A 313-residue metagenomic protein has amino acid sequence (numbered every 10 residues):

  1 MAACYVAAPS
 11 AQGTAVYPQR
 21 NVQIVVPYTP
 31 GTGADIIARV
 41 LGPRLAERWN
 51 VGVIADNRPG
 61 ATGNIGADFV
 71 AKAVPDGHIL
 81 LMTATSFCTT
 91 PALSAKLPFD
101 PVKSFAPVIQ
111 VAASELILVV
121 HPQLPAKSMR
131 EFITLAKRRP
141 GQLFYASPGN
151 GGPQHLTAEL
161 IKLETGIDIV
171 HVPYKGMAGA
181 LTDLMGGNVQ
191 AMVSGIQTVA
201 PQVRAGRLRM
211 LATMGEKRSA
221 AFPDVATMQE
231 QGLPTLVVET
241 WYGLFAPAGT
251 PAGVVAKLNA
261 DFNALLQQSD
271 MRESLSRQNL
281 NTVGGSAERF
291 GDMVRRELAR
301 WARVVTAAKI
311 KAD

Functional and structural regions predicted by a protein language model:
V6-P9: N-terminal signal peptide c-region/cleavage motif recognized by signal peptidases
A11-K103, Q142, N150, G166-V193 (+3 more regions): N-terminal (or domain-start) structured segment
Q19-N21, E164, E230, A252-D313: An extracytoplasmic/periplasmic, membrane-proximal ligand-sensing/linker region
K72-H78, A92-G179, M228, W241-S274: Hinge/capping helix and adjacent helix->loop/strand transition within the periplasmic-binding protein
M82-T83, Q110, V193-S194, T213 (+2 more regions): Short beta-strand and adjacent tight-turn residues that come in two discontinuous sequence segments and form the edges
F87-K96, H155, L160-E164, A191-V225: A ligand-binding cleft/hinge motif common to bilobed small-molecule-binding domains
V199-Q267, R296-A299: C-terminal lobe and pocket-closing loops of periplasmic/extracytoplasmic Venus-flytrap solute-binding proteins
